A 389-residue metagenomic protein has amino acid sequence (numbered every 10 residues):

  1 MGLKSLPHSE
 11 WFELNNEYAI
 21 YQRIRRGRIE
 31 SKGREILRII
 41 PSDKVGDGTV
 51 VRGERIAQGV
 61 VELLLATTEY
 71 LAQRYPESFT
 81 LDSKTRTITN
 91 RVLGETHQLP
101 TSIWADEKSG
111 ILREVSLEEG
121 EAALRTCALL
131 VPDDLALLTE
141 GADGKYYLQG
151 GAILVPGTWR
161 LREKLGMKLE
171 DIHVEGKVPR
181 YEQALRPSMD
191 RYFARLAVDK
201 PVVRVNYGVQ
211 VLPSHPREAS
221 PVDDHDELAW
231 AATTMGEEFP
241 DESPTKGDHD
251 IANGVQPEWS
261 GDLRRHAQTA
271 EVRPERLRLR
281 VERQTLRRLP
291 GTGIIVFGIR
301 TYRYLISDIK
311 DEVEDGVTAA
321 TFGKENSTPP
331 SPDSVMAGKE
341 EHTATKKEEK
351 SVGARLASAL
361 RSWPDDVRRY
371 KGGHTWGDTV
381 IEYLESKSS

Functional and structural regions predicted by a protein language model:
M1-S389: Extended, well-ordered protein cores
